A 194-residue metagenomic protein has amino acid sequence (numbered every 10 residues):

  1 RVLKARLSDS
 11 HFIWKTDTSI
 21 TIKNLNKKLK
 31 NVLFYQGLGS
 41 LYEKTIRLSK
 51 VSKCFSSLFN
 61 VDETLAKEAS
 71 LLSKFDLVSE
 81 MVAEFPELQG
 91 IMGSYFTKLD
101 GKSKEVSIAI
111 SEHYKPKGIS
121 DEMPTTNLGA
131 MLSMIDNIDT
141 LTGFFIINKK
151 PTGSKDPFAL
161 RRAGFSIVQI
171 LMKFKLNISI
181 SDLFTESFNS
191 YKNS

Functional and structural regions predicted by a protein language model:
R1-S194: Amphipathic alpha-helical "coupling" segments that flank catalytic cores
